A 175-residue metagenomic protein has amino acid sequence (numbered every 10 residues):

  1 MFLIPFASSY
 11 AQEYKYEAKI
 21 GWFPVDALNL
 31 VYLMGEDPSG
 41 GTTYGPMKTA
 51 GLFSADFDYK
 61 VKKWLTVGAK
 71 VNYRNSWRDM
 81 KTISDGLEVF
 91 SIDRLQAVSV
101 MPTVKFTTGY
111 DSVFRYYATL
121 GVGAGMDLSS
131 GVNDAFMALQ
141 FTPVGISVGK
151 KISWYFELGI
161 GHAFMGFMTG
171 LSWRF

Functional and structural regions predicted by a protein language model:
M1-P5: Bacterial N-terminal signal peptides
Y10-K60, M168, S172-R174: Short glycine/proline- and aromatic-enriched beta-strand/turn motifs that initiate or cap beta-hairpins
E17-K19, T66-G68, R115-T119, S153-E157 (+1 more regions): Residue-level detector of the transmembrane beta-barrel scaffold of outer-membrane proteins
F23-D26, R115-Y116, A138-P143: Short hydrophobic/aromatic-rich motifs at helix boundaries and adjacent loops
N29-D37, D79-E88, L128-M137, F167-S172: Outer-membrane beta-barrel translocator domains and adjoining extracellular loop/strand segments of Gram-negative
M47, Y110-S112, M126-F136, F156-G170: Solvent-exposed loop/turn segments connecting transmembrane beta-strands in outer-membrane beta-barrel proteins
K48-L52, A97-M101, A138-F141, S153 (+1 more regions): Transmembrane beta-barrel architecture of outer-membrane proteins
G51-G131, V144-V148, F175: Gram-negative (and chloroplast) outer-membrane scaffold detector with strong preference for beta-barrel transmembrane
